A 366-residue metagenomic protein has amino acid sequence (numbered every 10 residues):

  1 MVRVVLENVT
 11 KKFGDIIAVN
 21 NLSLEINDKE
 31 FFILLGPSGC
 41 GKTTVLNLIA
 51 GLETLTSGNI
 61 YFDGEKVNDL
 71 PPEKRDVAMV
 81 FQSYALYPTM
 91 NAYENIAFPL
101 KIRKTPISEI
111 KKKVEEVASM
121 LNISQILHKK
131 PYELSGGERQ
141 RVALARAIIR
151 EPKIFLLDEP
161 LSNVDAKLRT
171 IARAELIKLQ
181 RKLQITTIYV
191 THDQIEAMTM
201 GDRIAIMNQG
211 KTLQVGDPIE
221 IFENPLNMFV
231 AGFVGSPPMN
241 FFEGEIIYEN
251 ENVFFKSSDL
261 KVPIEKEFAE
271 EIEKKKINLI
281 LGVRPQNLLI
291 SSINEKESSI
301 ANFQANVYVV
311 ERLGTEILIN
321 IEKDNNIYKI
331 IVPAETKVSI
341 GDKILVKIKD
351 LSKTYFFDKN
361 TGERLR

Functional and structural regions predicted by a protein language model:
L24-I26: Conserved hydrophobic segment flanking the Walker A/P-loop of ABC-type ATPase nucleotide-binding domains
L35-P37: The feature captures the beta-strand-to-loop junction immediately N-terminal to the Walker
A50: Helix-to-loop junction immediately C-terminal to a conserved catalytic motif
T56-N59, E109, Q209, E243: Conserved coupling/switch loops of ABC nucleotide-binding domains, chiefly the family-specific signature
G58-K66: Conserved ABC transporter NBD signature motif
P72-F229, F233: ABC ATPase nucleotide-binding domains
N252-Y308, T336-R366: Glycine/charge-rich catalytic "coupling/switch" loops of P-loop NTPases
